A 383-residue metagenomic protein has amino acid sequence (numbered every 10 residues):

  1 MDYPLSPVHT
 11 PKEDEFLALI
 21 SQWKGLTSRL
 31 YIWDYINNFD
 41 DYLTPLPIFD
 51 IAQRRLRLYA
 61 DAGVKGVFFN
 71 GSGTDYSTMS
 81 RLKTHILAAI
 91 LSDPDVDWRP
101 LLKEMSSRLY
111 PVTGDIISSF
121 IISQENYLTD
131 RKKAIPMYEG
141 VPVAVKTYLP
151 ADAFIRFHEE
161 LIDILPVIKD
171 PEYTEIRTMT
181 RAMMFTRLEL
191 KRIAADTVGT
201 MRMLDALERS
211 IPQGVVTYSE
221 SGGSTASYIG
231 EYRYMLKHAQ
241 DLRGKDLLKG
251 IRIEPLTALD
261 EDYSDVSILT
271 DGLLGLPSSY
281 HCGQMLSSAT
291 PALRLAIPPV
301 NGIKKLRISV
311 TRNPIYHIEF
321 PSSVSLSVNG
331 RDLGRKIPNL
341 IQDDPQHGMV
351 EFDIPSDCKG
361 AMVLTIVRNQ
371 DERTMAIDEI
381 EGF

Functional and structural regions predicted by a protein language model:
M1-T113, S119: Structured mid-domain segments that build the active-site/substrate or prosthetic-cofactor binding neighborhood
L26, G63, N301-G302, A376: Short loop/turn motifs at secondary-structure junctions
A62-G63, A89-L269: Catalytic domains of carbohydrate-active enzymes that cleave complex glycans
Q240-V300, S309-F320, N339-Q346, E372 (+1 more regions): Disordered, acidic Ser/Thr/Pro-rich linker "stalks" and the adjacent N-terminal cap of the next globular domain
P298-R307, K359-A361: Extended extracellular/luminal ectodomain segments enriched in beta-structured repeat modules
H317-R331: Short, surface-exposed beta-strand/strand-loop-strand elements in extracellular ectodomains
L333-I354: Extracellular carbohydrate recognition and processing domains and analogous Trp-centered ligand-binding platforms
T365-E372: Short beta-strand-plus-loop segments that form exposed binding edges in beta-rich domains
